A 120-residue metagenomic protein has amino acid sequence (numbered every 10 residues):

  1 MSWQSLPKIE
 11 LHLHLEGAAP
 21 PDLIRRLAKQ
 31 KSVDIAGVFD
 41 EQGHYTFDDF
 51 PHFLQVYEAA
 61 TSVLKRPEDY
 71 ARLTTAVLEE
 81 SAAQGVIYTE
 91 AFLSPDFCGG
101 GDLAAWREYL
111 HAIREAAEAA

Functional and structural regions predicted by a protein language model:
M1-A120: Metal-cofactor-binding active-site regions of metalloenzymes
